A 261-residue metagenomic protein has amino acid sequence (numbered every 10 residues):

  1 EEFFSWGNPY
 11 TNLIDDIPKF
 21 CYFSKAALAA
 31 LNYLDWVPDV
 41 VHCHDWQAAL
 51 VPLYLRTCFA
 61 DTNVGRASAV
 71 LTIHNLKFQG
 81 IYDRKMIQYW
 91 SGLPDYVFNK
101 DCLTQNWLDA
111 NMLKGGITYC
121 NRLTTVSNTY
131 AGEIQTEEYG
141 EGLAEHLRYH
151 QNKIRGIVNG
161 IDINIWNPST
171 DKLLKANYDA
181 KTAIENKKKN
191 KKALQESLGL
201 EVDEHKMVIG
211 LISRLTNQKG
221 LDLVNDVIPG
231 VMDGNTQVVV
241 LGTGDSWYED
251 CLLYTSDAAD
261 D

Functional and structural regions predicted by a protein language model:
E1-L34, V158-D171, A176-D179: A conserved catalytic-core segment of Leloir-type glycosyltransferases
I17-P94, Q105-D109: Conserved nucleotide-sugar donor-interacting segment of glycosyltransferase catalytic cores, predominantly GT-B
F78, Q88, G92-E196, L200-V202: Donor nucleotide-sugar binding/catalytic pocket of nucleotide-sugar-dependent glycosyltransferases
D203-Q218: Conserved donor-binding/catalytic core segment of Leloir-type glycosyltransferases
I209, V224-V227, V238: A structural motif in glycosyltransferase catalytic domains
T216-P229: A conserved mid-protein helix/loop that constitutes part of the nucleotide-sugar donor-binding site
Q237-L252: Glycosyltransferase donor-sugar binding loop
Y254-D261: Conserved small/polar residues in nucleotide/adenosyl-binding loops
